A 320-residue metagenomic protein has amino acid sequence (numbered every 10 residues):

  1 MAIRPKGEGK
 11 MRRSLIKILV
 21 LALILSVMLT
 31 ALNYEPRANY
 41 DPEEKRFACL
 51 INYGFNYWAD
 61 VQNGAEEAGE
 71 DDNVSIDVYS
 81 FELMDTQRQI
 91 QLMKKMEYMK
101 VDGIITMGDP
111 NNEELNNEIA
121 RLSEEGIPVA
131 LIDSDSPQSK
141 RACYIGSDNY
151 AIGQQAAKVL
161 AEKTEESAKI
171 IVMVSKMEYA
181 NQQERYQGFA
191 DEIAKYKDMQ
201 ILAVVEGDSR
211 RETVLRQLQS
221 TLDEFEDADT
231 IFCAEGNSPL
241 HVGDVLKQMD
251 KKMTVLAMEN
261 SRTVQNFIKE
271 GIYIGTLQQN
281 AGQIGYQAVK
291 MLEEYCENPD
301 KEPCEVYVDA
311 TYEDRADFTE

Functional and structural regions predicted by a protein language model:
I16-N33: Hydrophobic membrane-insertion alpha-helices, especially the h-region of bacterial N-terminal signal peptides
L32-Y34, I193, Q283-E320: Hinge/cleft segment of the Venus flytrap/periplasmic-binding protein
F47-G64, A68, D77-Q91, K95 (+3 more regions): Extracytoplasmic "Venus flytrap"
Y57-D72, I152-A156, A180-M199, T213 (+4 more regions): Short, solvent-exposed amphipathic alpha-helices that sit in or adjacent to ligand/effector-binding or catalytic
G69-T86, I170-V172, I193-E212: Short beta-strand elements in bilobed, periplasmic/extracellular small-molecule ligand-binding domains
K94, G103-S123, F189, G207-Q265: Hydrophobic alpha-helical
N112-A151, S261-K269, I274: Flexible loop/hinge segments that line or gate small-molecule binding clefts
I145-I170, T213-L215, R262-V264, Q279-E297: Hydrophobic alpha-helical segments within soluble ligand-binding/sensing domains
